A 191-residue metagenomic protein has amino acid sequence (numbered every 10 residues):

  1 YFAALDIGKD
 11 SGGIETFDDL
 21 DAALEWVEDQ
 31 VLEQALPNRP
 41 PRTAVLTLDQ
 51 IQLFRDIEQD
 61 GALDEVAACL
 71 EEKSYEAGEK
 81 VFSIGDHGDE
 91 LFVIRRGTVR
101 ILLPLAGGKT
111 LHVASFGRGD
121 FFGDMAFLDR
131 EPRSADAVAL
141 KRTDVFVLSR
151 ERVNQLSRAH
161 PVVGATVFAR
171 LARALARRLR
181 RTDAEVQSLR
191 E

Functional and structural regions predicted by a protein language model:
Y1-G13: Amphipathic alpha-helical interaction surfaces in cytosolic regulatory modules
A22: Catalytic cores of secreted or luminal carbohydrate-active enzymes
E25-K80, G117, F127, S188-R190: Cyclic nucleotide-binding regulatory module and flanking cytosolic helices
Y75, E79-R142, R150-S157, P161 (+1 more regions): Cyclic nucleotide-binding regulatory domains
A169-E191: Polybasic "coupling" helices that flank or enter modular domains
